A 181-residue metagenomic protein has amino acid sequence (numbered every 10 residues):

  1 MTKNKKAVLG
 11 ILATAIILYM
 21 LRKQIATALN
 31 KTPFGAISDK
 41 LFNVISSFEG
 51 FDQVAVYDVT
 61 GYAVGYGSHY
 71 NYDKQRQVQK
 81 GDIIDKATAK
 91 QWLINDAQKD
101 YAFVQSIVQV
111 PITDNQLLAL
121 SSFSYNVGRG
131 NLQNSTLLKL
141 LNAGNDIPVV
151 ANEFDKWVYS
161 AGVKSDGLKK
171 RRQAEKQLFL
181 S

Functional and structural regions predicted by a protein language model:
M1-I11: Membrane-penetrating hydrophobic segments
T2, L21-V59, S68-N71, I84-N95 (+3 more regions): Long, amphipathic alpha-helical surface segments
K74-G81: Extracellular beta-sheet repeat scaffolds used for adhesion and glycan interaction
S106-L117, N126: Short, structured surface segments that line ligand/substrate-binding pockets
